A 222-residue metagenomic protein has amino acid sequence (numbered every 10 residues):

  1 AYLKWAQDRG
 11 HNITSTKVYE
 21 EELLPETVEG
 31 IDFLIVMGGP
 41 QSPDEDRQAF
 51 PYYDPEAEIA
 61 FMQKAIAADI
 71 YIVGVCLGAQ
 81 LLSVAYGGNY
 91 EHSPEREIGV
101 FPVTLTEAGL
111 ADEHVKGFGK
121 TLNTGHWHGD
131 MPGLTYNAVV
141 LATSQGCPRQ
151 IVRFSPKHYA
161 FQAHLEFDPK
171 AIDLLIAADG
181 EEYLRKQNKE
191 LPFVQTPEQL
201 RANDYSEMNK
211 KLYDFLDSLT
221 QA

Functional and structural regions predicted by a protein language model:
A1-W5: Short, surface-exposed "cap/lid" segments of acyl-processing enzymes
Q7-I72: Flexible gly/pro-rich beta->alpha loop and the following alpha-helix that scaffold active-site loops
G39-P40, A79, L165: Active-site metal-binding loops of divalent metal-dependent hydrolases
Y53-A57, S144, D204-L212: Soluble or luminal CAZymes and related metallo-dependent hydrolases
A65-N89: Catalytic nucleophile loop
Y86-K170: Pocket-forming structural segment of enzyme catalytic cores
E166-A222: Acyltransferase
